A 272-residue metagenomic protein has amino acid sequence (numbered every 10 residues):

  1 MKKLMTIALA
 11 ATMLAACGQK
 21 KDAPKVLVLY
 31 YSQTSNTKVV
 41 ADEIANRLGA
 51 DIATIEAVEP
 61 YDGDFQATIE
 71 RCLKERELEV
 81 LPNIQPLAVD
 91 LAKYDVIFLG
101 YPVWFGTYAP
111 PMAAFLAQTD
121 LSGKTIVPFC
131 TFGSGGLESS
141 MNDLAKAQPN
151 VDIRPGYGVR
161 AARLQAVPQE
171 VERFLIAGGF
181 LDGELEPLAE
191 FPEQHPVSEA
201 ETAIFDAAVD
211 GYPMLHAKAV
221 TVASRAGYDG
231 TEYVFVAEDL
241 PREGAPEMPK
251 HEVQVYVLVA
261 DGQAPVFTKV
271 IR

Functional and structural regions predicted by a protein language model:
M1-I7: Sec-dependent signal peptide recognition, specifically the positively charged N-region followed immediately by
A15-A16: C-terminal motif of bacterial Sec signal peptides marking the signal peptidase cleavage site
Q19-L99, G106, A113, H195-S224 (+2 more regions): N-terminal beta1-alpha1-beta2 submodule of the flavodoxin-like/Rossmannoid cofactor-binding fold
N46, L91, A117-G123, A147-Q148: Short, conserved loop/helix-junction motifs that constitute active-site signature segments in enzyme catalytic cores
V127-A166: Short, glycine-/small-residue-rich phosphate/pyrophosphate-handling segment
V151, P249-R272: Compact beta-sheet-dominated globular domain cores
V159-E199: Glycine-rich phosphate/pyrophosphate-binding loop and the adjoining helix
K218-Q254: Exposed beta-strand-loop-beta-strand "reactive/processing" segments of non-cytosolic proteins
